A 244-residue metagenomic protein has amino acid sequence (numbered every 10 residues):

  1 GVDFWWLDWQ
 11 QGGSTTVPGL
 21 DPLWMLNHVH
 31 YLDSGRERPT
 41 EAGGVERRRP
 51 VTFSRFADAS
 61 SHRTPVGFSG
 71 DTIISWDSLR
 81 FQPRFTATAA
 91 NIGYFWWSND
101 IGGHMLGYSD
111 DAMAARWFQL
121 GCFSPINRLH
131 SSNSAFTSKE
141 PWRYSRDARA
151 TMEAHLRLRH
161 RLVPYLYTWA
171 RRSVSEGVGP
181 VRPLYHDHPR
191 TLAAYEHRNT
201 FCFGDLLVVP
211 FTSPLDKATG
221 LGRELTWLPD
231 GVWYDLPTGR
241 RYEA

Functional and structural regions predicted by a protein language model:
G1-A244: Catalytic-domain carbohydrate-binding cleft regions of carbohydrate-active enzymes
